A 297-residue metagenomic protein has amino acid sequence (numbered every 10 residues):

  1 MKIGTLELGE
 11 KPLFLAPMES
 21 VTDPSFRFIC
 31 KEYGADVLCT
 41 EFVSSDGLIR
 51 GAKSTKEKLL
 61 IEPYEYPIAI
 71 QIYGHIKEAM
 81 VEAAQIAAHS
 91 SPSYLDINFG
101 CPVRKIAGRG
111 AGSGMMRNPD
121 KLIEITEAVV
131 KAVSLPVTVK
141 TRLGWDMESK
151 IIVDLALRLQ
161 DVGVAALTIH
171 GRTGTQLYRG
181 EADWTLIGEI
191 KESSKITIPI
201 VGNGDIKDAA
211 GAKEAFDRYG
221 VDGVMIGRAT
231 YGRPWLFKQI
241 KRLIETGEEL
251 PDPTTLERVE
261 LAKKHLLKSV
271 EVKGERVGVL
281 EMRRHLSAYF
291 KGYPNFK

Functional and structural regions predicted by a protein language model:
M1-G4, G9, L13, E19 (+8 more regions): Alpha/beta catalytic cores of nucleotide-metabolism and tRNA/nucleoside-modifying enzymes
M1-G4, G9, M18-S93: Glycine-rich, positively charged N-terminal anion/phosphate-binding segment
I3, L13-A16, L38, V43-S44 (+6 more regions): Residue-level signal for pocket-adjacent positions within structured domains
L13-A16, L38-T40, I68-I72, L95 (+4 more regions): Hydrophobic faces of well-ordered beta-strands that scaffold small-molecule active sites in alpha/beta enzyme cores
M18-S20, V43-S45, Y73-H75, G100-P102 (+4 more regions): Active-site beta-loop-alpha junctions enriched in small/polar residues
E32, E78-A111, P119-I200, K213-E214: Alpha/beta enzyme core
P63-Y64, K105-I106, P294: Short, basic/glycine-rich phosphate-binding loops at helix/coil junctions that contact nucleotide phosphates
M116: Aromatic- and acidic-residue-enriched carbohydrate-binding clefts of CAZyme catalytic domains
